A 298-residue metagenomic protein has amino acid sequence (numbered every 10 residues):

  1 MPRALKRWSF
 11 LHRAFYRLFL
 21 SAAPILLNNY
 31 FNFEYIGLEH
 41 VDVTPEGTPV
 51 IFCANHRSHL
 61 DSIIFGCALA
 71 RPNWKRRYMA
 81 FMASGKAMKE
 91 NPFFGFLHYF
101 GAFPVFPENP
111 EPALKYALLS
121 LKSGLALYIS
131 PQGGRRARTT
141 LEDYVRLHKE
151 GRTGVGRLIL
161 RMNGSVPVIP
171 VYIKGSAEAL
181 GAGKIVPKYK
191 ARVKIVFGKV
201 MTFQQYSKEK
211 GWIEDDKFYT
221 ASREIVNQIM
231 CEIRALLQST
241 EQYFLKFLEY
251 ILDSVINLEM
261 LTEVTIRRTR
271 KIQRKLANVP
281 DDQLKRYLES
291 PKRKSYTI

Functional and structural regions predicted by a protein language model:
P2-G37, I64, K75, P92-Y99 (+3 more regions): A transmembrane-helix-recognition feature enriched in membrane-embedded lipid enzymes and envelope glyco-/phospholipid
P2-R3, R7, E111-I298: Non-catalytic C-terminal accessory region of glycerolipid acyltransferases and related lyso-lipid remodeling enzymes
P24-H56: Helix-to-loop junction immediately C-terminal to a conserved catalytic motif
L26-N32, F103-E108, V145-R146: Short, flexible loop segments at the rims of nucleotide/cofactor-binding pockets, characterized by
N29, G47, Y99-F100, S123-G124 (+1 more regions): Structured helix-beta-strand junction loops
Y35-L38, E90, E111-L114: Structural motif corresponding to alpha-helix initiation and N-cap regions
E39, G85, F106, Y172 (+1 more regions): Residues at the C-termini of beta-strands that transition into short coil/loop
T44-N109: Catalytic core of membrane glycerolipid acyltransferases/transacylases, capturing the structured, soluble-facing
